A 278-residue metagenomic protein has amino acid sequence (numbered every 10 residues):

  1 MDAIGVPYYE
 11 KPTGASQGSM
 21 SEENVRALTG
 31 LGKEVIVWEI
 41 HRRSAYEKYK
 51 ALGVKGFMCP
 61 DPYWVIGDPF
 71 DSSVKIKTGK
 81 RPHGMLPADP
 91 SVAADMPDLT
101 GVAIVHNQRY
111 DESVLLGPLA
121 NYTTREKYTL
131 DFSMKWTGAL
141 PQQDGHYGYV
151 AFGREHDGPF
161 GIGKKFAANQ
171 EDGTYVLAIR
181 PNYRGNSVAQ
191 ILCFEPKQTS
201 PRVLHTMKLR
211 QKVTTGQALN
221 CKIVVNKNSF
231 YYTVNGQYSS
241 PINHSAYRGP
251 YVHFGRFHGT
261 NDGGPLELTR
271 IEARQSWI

Functional and structural regions predicted by a protein language model:
M1-P87: C-terminal active-site rim and adjoining tail of enzyme catalytic domains
N24, L28, V35, F132 (+1 more regions): Carbohydrate-binding surfaces in secreted/extracellular proteins
H83-A103: Extracellular glycan-recognition surfaces and repeat-rich motifs
H106-E195: Secretory/extracellular carbohydrate-interaction modules and structurally similar beta-sandwich "look-alikes"
T123-R125, Q170, R184, K212-G216 (+3 more regions): Surface-exposed coil/turn segments at beta-strand junctions on protein surfaces, enriched
M134-W136, V225, A273: Hydrophobic beta-strand positions in extracellular immunoglobulin-like domains
E195-N220: Short, aromatic/His-centered strand-loop micro-motif at the edge of beta-sheets
I242-A273, W277-I278: Flexible glycan-contacting loops in extracellular carbohydrate-active proteins
